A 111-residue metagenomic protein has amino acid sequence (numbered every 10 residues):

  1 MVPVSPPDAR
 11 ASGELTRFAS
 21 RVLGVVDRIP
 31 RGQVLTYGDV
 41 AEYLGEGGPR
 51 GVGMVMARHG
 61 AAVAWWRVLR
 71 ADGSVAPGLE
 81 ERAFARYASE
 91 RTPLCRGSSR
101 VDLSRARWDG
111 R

Functional and structural regions predicted by a protein language model:
V2-R111: Nucleic acid-binding interface residues in structured DNA/RNA-binding domains, emphasizing the DNA-engaging scaffolds
